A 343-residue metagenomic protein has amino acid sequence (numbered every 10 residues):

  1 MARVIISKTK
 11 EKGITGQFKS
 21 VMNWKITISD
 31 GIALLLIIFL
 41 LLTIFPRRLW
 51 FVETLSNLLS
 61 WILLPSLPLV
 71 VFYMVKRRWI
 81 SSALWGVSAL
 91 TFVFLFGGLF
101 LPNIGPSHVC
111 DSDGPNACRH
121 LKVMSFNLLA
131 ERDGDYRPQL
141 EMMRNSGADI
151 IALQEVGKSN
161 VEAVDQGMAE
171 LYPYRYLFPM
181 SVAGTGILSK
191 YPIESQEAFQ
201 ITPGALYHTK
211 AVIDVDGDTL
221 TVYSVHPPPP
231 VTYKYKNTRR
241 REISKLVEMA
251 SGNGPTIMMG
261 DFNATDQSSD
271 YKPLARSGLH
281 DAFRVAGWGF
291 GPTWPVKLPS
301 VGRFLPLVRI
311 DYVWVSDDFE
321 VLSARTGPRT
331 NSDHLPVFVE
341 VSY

Functional and structural regions predicted by a protein language model:
M1-K25: N-terminal Lys/Arg-rich, disordered targeting/topogenic segments
I6-K10, L35-R47, G278, G287-W288: Compositionally biased, charge-rich terminal segments
N23-I28, S82: Membrane-interface helix-loop-helix junctions at transmembrane boundaries of multi-pass membrane enzymes, predominantly
T27-M74: Membrane-embedded alpha-helical segments of integral membrane proteins
Y73-L84: Membrane-interface helix-boundary motifs at transmembrane edges
A83-N145: N-terminal signal-anchor transmembrane helix
R119, V123, L129-N145, A152-Y343: Soluble catalytic domains of enzymes that build or remodel membrane lipids, polysaccharides, and related
